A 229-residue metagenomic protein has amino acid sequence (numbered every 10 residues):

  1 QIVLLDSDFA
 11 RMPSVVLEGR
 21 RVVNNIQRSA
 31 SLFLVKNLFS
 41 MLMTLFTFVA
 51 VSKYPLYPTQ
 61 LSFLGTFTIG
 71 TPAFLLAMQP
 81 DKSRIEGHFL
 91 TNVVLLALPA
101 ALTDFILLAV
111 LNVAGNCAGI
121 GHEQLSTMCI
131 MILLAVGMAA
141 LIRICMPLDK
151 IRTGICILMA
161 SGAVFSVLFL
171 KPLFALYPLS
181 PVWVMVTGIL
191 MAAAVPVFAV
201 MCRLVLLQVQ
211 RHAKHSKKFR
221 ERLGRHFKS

Functional and structural regions predicted by a protein language model:
Q1-R152, A160-K171: Membrane-embedded transport module
A50-K53, G119, A175-P178, L206-Q210 (+1 more regions): Glycine-centered secondary-structure boundary/capping sites
A73, G137-L141, A194-V205: Alpha-helical transmembrane segments
A101-L107, S166-L176, P196-V205, L223-F227: Short, highly charged low-complexity linear segments
A118-G119, F169-V186: Extracellular/periplasmic helix-loop-helix junctions in multi-pass membrane proteins
I130-L133, P181-V197: Small-residue-rich transmembrane alpha-helices that serve as helix-helix interface/gating elements in multipass
P147-K150, G154, V200-A213: Juxtamembrane/interface segments at transmembrane-helix termini
V205-S229: Short, highly charged, low-complexity non-transmembrane loops/tails of multi-pass membrane proteins
